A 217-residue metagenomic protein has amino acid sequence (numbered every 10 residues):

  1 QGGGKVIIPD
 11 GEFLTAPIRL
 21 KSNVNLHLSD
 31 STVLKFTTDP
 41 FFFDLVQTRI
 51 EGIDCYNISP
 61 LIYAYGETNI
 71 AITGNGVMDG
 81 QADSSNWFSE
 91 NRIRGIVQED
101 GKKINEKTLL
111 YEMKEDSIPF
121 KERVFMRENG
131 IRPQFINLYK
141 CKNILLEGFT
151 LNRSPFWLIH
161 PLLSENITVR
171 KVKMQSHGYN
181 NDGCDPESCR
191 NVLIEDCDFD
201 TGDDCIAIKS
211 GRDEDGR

Functional and structural regions predicted by a protein language model:
Q1-R217: Extracellular/periplasmic carbohydrate-active domains that bind, remodel, or depolymerize complex polysaccharides
